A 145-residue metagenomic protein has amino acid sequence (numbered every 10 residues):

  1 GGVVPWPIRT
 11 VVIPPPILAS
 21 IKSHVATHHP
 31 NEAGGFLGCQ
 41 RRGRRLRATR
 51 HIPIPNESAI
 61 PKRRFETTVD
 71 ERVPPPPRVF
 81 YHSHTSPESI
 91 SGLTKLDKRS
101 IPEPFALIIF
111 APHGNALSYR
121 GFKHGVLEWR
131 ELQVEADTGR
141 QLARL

Functional and structural regions predicted by a protein language model:
G1-P77, T85-L145: Conserved beta-strand-loop surface patch within small alpha/beta domains used for substrate/adaptor or ligand engagement
